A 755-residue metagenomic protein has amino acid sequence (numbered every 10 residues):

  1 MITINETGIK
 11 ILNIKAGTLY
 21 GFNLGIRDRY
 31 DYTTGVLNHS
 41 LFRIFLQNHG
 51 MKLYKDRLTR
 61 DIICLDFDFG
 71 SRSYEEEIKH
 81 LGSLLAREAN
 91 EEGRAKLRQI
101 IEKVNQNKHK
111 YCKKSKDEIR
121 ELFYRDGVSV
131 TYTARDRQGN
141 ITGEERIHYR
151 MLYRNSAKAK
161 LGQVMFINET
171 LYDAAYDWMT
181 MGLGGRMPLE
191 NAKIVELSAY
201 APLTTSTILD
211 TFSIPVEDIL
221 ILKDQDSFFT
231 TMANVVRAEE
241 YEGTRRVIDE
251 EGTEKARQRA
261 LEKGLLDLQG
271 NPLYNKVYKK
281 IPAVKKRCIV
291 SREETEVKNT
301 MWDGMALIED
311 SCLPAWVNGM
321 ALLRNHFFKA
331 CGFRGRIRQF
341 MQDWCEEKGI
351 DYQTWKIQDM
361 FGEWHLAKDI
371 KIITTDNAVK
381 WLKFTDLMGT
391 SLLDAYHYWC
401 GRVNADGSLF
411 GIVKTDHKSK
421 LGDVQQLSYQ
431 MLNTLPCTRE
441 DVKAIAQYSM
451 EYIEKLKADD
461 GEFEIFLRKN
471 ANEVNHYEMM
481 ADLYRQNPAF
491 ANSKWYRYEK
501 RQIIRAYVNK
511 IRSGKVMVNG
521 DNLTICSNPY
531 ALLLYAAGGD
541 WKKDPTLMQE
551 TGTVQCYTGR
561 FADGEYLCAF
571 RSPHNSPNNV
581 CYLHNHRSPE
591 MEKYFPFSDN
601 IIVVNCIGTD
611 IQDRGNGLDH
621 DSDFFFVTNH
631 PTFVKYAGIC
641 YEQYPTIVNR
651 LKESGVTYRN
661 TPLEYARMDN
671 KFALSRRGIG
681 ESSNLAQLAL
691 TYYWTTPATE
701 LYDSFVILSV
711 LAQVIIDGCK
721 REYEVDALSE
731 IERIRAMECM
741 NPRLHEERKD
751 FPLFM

Functional and structural regions predicted by a protein language model:
M1-D613, F633-K635, G655-M755: Conserved small-residue
R614, V627-E642: Short active-site loop/helix that positions an aromatic residue
C640-N660: Short, conserved aromatic-histidine micro-motifs
